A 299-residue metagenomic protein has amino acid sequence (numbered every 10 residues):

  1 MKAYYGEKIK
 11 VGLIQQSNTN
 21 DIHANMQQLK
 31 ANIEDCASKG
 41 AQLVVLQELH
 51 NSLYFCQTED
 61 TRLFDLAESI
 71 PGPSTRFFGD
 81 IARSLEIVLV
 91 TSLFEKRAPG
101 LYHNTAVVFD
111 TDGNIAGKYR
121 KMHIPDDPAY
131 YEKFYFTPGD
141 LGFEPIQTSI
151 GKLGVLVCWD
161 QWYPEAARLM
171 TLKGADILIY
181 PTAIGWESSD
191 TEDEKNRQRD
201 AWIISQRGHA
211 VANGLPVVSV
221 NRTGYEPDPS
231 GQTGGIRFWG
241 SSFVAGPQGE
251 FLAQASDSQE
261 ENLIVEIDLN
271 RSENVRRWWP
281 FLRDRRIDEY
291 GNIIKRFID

Functional and structural regions predicted by a protein language model:
K2-V11, P145-G154, I177: Beta-strand-turn-beta hairpins that frame and shape the catalytic cleft of phosphate-ester-processing enzymes
V11, V108-A116, A245-L252: Short, glycine-anchored, charge-dense loop/turn motifs used at functional sites
I22-H23, A31-T111, A116-K118, I184-L215: Cys-nucleophile CN-hydrolase/nitrilase-fold catalytic domain and related Cys-dependent amidase chemistry that acts on
A67-V90, K152, C158-N262: CN hydrolase (nitrilase-like) catalytic-core segments centered on the catalytic cysteine and neighboring Lys/Glu
T91-L93, T105-V108, E144, S242-V244 (+1 more regions): Short beta-strand scaffold segments in enzyme catalytic cores
T105, K118-R120, Q254-S256, I264: Residue-level detector of high-confidence beta-strand sites
K121-Y135, Q259-R276: A short, polar/charged loop-to-alpha-helix boundary motif
F143-K173, T182, S272-D299: Cysteine/selenocysteine-centered motifs that mediate thiol-based redox chemistry or coordinate metal-sulfur cofactors
